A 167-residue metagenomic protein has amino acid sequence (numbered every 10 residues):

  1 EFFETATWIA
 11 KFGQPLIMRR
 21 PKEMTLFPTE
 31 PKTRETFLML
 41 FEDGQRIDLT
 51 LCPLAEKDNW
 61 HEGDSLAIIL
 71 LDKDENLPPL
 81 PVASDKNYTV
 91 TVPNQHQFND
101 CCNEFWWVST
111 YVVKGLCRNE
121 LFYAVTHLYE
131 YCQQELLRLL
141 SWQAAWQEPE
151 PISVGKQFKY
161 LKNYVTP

Functional and structural regions predicted by a protein language model:
F2-T50, A55: Metal-dependent nucleotidyltransferase catalytic core
G13, P53, L71-K73, P93-N94 (+2 more regions): Alpha-helix initiation/capping motif
R20-T25, A67-I68, E75-L80, Q143-A144 (+1 more regions): Short, surface-exposed, polar/charged, turn-prone segments marking secondary-structure boundaries
L54-K73: A short alpha->loop->secondary-structure connector
A67-N99: A short, charged helix-loop
Y88-P167: Conserved nucleotidyltransferase catalytic core and NTase-mimicking acidic/glycine-rich helix/loop elements in nucleic
